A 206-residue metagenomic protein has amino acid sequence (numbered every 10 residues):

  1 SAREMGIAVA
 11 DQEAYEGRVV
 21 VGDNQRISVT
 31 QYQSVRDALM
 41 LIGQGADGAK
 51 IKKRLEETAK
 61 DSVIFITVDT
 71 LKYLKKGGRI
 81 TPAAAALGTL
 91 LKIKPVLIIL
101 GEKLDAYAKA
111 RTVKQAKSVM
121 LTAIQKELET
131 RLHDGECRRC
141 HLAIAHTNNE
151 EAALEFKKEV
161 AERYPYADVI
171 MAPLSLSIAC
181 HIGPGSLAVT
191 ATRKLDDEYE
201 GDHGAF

Functional and structural regions predicted by a protein language model:
A2-V20, R26-F206: Mixed-charge interfacial surface used for oligomerization/domain docking and macromolecular partner engagement
